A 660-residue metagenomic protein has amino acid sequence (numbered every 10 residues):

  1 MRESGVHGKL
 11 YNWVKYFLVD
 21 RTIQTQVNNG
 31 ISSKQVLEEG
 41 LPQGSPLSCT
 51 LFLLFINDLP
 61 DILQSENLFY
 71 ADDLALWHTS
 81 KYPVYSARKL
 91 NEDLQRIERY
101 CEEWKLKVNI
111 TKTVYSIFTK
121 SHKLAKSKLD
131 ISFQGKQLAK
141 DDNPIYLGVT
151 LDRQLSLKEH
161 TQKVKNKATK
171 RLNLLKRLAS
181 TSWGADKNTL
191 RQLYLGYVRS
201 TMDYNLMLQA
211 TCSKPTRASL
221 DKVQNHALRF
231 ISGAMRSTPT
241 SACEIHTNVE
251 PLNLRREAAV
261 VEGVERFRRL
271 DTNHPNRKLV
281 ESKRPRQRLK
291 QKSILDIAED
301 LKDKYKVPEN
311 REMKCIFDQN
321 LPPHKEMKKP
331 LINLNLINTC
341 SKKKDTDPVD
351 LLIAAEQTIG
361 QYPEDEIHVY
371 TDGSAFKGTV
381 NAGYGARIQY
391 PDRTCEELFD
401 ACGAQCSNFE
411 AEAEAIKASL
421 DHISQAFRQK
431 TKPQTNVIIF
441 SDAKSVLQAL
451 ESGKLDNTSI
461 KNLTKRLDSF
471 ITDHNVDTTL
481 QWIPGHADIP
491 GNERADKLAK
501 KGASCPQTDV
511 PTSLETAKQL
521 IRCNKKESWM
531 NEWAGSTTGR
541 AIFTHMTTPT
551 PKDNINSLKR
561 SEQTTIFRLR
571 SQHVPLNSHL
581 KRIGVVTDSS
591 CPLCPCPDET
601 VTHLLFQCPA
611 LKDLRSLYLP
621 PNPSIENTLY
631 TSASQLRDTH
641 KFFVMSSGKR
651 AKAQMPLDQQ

Functional and structural regions predicted by a protein language model:
M1-P42, H78: Conserved pre-catalytic core of RNA-dependent polymerases
Y16, T358-I367, S374-G378, P511-D598 (+3 more regions): Helix/loop segments that flank and initiate small ligand/metal-binding modules
Q24, C49-K81, F427-T431: Active-site palm subdomain of RNA-directed nucleic acid polymerases
N29, E92, L106-D142: Short, conserved micro-motifs composed of acidic
S33, P348-K430: RNase H-like nuclease fold core
L74-S80, A210-P215, E414-E493, K497 (+2 more regions): RNase H catalytic domain
G135-M207, E562: Basic, alpha-helical interaction scaffolds
C395, Q405, S469-V476, E562-Q660: Family-specific functional microsites
